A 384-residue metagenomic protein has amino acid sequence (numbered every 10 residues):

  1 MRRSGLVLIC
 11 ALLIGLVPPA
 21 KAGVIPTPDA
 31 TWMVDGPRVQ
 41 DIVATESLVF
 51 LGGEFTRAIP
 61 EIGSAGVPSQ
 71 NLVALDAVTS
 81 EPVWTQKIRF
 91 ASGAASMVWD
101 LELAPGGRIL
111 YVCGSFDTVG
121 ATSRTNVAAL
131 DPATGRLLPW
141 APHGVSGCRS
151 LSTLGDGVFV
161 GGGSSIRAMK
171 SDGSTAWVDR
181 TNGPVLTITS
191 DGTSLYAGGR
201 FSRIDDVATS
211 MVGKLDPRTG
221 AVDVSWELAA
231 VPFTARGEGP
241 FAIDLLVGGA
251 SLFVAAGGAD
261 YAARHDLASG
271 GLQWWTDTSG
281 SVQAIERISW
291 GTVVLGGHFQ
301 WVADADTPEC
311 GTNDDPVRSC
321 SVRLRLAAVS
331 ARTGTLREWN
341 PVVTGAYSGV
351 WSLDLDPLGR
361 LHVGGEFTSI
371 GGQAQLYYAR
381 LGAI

Functional and structural regions predicted by a protein language model:
M1-V7: Bacterial N-terminal signal peptides that target proteins for export
S4, L16, K21-I384: Extracytoplasmic surface signature
V7-G15: Bacterial N-terminal signal peptides
